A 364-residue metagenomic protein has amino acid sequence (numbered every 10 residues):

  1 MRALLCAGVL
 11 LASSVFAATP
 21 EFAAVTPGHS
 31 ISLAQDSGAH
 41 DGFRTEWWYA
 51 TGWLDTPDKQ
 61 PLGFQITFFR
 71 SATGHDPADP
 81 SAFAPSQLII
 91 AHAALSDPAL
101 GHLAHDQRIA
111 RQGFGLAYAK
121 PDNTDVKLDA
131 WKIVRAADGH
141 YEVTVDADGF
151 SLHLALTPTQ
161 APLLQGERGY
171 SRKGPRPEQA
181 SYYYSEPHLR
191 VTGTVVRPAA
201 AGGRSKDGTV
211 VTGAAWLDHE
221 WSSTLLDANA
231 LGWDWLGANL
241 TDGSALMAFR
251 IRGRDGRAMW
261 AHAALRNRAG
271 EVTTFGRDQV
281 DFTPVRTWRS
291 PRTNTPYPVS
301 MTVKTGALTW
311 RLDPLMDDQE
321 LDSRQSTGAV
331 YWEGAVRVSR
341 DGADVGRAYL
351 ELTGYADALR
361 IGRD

Functional and structural regions predicted by a protein language model:
R2-A3, G253: Short intrinsically disordered, low-complexity coil segments enriched in acidic
A3-S14: Bacterial N-terminal signal peptides
A18-D364: Structured soluble/peripheral alpha/beta segments that form catalytic or ligand/cofactor-binding pockets
